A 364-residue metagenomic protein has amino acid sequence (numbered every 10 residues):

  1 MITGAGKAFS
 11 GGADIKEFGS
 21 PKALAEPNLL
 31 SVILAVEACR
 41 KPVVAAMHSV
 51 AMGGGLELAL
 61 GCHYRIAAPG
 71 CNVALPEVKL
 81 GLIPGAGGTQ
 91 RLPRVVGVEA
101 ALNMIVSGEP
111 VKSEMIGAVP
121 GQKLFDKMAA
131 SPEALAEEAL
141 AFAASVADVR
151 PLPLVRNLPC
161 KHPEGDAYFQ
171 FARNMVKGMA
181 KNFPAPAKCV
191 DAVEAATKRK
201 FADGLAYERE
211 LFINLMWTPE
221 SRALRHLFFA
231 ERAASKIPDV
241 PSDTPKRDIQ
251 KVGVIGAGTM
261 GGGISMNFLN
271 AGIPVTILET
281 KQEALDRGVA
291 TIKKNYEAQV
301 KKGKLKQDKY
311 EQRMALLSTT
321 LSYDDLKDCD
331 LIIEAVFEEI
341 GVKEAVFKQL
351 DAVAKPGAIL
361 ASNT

Functional and structural regions predicted by a protein language model:
G4-A35, A51, K79-G81: Glycine- (often His-adjacent) and acidic-residue-rich active-site loop that binds/positions the CoA thioester
K7, G11, E57, G61 (+4 more regions): Amphipathic alpha-helical segments at domain termini/boundaries
K7, N72, E133, K281-E283: Helix N-cap at the beta1-alpha1 junction of Rossmann-like dinucleotide-binding domains, i.e., the first residues
V36-P84, G256-T259, I264: Glycine-rich beta-to-alpha active-site loop
T89-E99: Hydrophobic, secondary-structure "cap" segments at the distal end of domains
F169, E283-A284, A298-S362: Rossmann-like NAD(P)-binding element
K236-N295, S318: NAD(P)+-binding Rossmann beta1-loop-alpha1 motif at the extreme N-terminus of oxidoreductases
